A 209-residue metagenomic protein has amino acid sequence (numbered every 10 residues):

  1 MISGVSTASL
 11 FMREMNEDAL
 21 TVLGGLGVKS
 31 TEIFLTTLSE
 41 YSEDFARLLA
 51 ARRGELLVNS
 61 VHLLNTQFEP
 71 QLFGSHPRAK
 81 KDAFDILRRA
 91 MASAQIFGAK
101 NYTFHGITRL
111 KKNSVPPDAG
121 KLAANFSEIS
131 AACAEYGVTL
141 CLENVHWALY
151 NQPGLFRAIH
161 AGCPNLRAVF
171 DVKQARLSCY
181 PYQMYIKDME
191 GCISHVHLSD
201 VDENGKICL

Functional and structural regions predicted by a protein language model:
M1-Q95, A134, R167: N-terminal pre-domain/capping segments
A8-N16, F34-F45, Q71, L110-S114 (+3 more regions): Acidic-and-aromatic substrate-binding clefts and catalytic sites of carbohydrate-active enzymes
E17, L72-R167: Active-site acidic/histidine proton-transfer and metal-coordination neighborhood in alpha/beta enzyme cores
S30-T31, V61, S127-L209: Acidic/histidine-rich catalytic cores of soluble enzymes
L35, G106, D200: Short secondary-structure boundary segments
